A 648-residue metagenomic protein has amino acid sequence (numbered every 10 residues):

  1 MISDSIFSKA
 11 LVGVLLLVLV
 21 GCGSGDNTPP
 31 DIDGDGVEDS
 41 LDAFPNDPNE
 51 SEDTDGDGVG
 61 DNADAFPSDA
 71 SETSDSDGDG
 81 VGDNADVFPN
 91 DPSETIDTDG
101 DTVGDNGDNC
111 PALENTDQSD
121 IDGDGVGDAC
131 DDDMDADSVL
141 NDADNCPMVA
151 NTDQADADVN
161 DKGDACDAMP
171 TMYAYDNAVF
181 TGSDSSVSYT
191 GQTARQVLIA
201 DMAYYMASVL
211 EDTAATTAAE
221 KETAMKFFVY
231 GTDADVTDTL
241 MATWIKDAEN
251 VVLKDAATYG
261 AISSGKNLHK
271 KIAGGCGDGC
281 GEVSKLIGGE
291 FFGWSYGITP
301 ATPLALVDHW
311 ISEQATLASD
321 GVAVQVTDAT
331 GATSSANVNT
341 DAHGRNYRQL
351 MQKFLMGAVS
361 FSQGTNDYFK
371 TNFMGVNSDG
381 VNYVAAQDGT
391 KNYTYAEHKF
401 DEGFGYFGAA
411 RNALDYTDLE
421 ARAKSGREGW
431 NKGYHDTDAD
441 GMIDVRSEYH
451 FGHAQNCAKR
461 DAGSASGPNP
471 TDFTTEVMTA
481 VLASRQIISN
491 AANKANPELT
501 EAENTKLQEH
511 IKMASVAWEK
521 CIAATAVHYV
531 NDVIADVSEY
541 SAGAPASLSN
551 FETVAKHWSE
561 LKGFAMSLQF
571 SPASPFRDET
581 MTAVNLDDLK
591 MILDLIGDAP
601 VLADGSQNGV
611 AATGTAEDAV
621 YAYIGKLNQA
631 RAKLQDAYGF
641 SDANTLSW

Functional and structural regions predicted by a protein language model:
M1-L11: Bacterial N-terminal signal peptides that target proteins for export
G13-L16: Extracellular beta-rich repeat passengers
V18-G21: C-terminal motif of bacterial Sec signal peptides marking the signal peptidase cleavage site
S24-M169: Extracellular calcium-associated, cysteine-rich motifs in secreted modular proteins
M169-W648: Mature extracytoplasmic or organellar-lumen-exposed domains after removal of signal/transit peptides
